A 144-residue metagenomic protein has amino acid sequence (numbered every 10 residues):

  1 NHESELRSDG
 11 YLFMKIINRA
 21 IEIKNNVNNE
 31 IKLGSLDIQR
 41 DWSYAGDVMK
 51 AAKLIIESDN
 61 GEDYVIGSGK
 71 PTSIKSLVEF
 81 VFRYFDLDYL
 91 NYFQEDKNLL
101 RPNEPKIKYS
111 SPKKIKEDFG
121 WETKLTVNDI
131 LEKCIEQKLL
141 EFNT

Functional and structural regions predicted by a protein language model:
N1-L6: Conserved catalytic-site region of short-chain dehydrogenase/reductase
D9: Active-site loop immediately N-terminal to the catalytic Tyr-X3-Lys motif of short-chain dehydrogenase/reductase
L12-T144: C-terminal substrate-binding subdomain of Rossmann-fold SDR/epimerase-dehydratase oxidoreductases
